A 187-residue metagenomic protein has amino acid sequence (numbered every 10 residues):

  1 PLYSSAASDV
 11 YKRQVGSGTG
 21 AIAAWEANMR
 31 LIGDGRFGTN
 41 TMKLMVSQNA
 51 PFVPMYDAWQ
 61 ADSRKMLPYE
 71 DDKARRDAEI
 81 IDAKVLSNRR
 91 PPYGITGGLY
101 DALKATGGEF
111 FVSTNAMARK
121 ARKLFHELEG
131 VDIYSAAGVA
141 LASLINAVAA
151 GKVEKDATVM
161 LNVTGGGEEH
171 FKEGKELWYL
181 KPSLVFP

Functional and structural regions predicted by a protein language model:
P1-Y11: Single conserved hydrophobic/aromatic residue that forms the stacking wall/gate of nucleotide- or nucleobase-binding
D9, K43, A157-T158: Residues that mark the start of a beta-strand
R13-G16, M45-Q48, M160-T164: Short beta-strand segments
V15-T19, E129-A137: Short glycine/threonine-rich catalytic loop with a Thr-x-Gly-x-Asp
A21-R30: Short Gly/Thr/Asp-enriched flexible loops that form oxyanion-binding sites at enzyme active sites
R30-D132, E176-P187: Active-site/ligand-binding loops adjacent to catalytic centers
L141-P187: Catalytic phosphate/nucleotide-handling subdomain of diverse soluble enzymes
